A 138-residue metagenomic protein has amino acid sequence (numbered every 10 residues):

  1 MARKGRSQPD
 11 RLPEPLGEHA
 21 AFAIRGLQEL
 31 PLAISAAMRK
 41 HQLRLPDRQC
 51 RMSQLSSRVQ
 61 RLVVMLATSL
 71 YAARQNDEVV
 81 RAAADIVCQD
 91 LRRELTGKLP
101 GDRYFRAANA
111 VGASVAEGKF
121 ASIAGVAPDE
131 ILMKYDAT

Functional and structural regions predicted by a protein language model:
M1-T138: Flavin-dependent oxidoreductase catalytic core characteristic of acyl-CoA dehydrogenase/oxidase-like enzymes
